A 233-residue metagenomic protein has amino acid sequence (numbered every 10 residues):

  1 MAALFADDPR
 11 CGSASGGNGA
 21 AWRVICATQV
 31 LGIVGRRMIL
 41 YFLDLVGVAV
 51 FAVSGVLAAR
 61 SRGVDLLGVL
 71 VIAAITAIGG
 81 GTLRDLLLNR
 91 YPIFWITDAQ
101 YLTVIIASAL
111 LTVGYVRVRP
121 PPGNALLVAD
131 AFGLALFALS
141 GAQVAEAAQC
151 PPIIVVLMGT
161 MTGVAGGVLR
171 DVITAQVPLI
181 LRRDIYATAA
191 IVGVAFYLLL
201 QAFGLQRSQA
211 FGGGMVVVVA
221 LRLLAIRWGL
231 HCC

Functional and structural regions predicted by a protein language model:
R37-L40, L86-I96, S140-I154, L200-Q209: Helix-coil boundary and interhelical linker segments in multi-pass alpha-helical membrane proteins
M38-V48, I93-A107, P151-G163: Structural signature of hydrophobic alpha-helical transmembrane segments
V53-R62, D85-L86, L110-G123, V168-P178 (+1 more regions): C-terminal ends of transmembrane helices
L67-I75, D98-L102, G123-G133, M158 (+1 more regions): Cytoplasmic-side transmembrane-helix entry/capping segments in multi-pass membrane proteins
V71-I75, T82-L88, L157, M161 (+2 more regions): Short, structured motif recognition centered on aromatic/hydrophobic residues
A73-G79, A129-Q143, M161, I185-L198: Small-residue-rich segments of transmembrane alpha-helices in multi-pass membrane proteins, especially helix faces
A107-V144: Ordered, amphipathic secondary-structure segments that act as subunit-interaction surfaces in large macromolecular
